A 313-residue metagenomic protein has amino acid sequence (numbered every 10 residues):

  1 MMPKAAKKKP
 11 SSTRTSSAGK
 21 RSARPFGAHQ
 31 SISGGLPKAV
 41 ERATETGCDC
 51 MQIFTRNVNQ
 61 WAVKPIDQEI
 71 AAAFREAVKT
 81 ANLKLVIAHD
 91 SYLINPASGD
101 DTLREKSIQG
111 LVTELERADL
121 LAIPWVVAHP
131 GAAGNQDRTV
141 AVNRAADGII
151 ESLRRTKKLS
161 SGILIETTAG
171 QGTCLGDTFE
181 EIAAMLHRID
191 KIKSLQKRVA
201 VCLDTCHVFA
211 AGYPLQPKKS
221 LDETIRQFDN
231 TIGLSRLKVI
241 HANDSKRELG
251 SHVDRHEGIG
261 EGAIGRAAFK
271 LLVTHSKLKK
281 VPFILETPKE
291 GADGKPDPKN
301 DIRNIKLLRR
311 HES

Functional and structural regions predicted by a protein language model:
M1-D90, I94-E116, H311-S313: N-terminal pre-domain/capping segments
K4-K7, R14, A183-S313: Histidine-acidic metal/acid-base catalytic patches
G19, E41-C48, I66-I87, V112-A122 (+4 more regions): Acidic (Asp/Glu)-rich catalytic clusters
H29-S33, R56-V58, D90-L93, G131-A133 (+4 more regions): Active-site beta-loop-alpha junctions enriched in small/polar residues
S31, G35, I53, Q60 (+10 more regions): Residue-level preference for alpha-helix termini and adjacent loops
A43, H89, S107, A118 (+5 more regions): Conserved, mostly hydrophobic/aromatic
A62-I70, S98-G110, Q136-G148, T173-A184 (+3 more regions): Alpha-helix N-cap and loop-to-helix initiation/capping positions
P96-A200: Active-site acidic/histidine proton-transfer and metal-coordination neighborhood in alpha/beta enzyme cores
